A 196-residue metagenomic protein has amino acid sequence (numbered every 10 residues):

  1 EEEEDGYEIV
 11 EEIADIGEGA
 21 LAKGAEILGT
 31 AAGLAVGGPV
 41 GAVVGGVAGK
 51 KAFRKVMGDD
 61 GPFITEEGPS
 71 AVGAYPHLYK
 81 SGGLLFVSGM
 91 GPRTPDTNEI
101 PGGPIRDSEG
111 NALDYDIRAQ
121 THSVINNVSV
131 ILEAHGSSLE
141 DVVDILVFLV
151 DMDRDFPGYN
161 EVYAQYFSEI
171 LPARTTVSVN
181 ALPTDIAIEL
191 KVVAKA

Functional and structural regions predicted by a protein language model:
E1-D15: Membrane-active amphipathic alpha-helices
E4-D5, L28, Y79, H122: Compositionally biased, intrinsically disordered low-complexity segments enriched in polar/proline residues
D5-E8, G38, D116: Alpha-helix capping and helix-coil boundary motifs
I13-V56: Membrane-active amphipathic alpha-helices enriched in small hydrophobic residues
G58-N126, V130-V143, L149-A196: N-terminal presequence-like segments and the immediate start of the first folded domain
